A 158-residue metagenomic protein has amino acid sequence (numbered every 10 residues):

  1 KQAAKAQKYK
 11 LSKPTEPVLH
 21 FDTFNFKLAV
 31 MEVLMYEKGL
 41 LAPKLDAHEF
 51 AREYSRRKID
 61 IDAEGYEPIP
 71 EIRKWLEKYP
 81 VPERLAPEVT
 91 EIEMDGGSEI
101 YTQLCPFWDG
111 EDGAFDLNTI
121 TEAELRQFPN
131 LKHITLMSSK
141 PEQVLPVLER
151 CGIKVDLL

Functional and structural regions predicted by a protein language model:
K1, P129-L158: Leucine-rich solenoid repeat scaffolds
K1-K8: N-terminal Sec-dependent export signals
Y9-S12, E16-M31, M35-S139: LRR N-terminal entry segment and analogous cap-like coil->beta motifs
